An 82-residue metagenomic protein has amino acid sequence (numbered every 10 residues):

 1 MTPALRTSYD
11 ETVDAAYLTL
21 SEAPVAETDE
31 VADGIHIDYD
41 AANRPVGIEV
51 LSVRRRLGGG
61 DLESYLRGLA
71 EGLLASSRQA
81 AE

Functional and structural regions predicted by a protein language model:
M1-T2, P24-E30, L74-S77: Short, solvent-exposed secondary-structure boundary motifs
M1-V13: Short, compositionally biased leader-like segments
E11-P24, R67, A75-E82: N-terminal intrinsically disordered, cationic/polar leader segments that include organellar targeting peptides
A15-G59: Amphipathic, hydrophobic secondary-structure cores in small proteins
S52-E82: C-terminal structural segments of small proteins and small subunits
